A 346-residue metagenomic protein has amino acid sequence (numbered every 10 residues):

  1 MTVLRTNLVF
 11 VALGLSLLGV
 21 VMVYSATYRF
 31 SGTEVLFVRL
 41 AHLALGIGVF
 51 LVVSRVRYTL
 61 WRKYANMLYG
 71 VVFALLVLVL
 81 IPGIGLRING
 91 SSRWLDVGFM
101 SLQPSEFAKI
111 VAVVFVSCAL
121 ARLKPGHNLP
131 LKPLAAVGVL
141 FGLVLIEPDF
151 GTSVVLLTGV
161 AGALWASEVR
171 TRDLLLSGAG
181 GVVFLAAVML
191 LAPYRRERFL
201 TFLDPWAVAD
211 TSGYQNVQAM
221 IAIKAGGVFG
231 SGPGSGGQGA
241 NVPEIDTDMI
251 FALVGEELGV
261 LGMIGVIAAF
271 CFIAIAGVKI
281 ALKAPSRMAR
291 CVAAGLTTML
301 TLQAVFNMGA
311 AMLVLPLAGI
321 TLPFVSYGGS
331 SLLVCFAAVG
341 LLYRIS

Functional and structural regions predicted by a protein language model:
M1, N307-S346: A juxtamembrane structural motif centered on a specific transmembrane helix
M1-V9: Flexible extramembrane loops and terminal tails that flank transmembrane helices in small membrane-associated subunits
L8-S25, R29-Q215, A252-L313, A337-L341: Hydrophobic alpha-helical transmembrane segments of multi-pass inner membrane proteins, especially in bacterial systems
D149-V154, G230-S235, I245-T247, I264 (+2 more regions): Transmembrane helix boundary and interhelical junction motifs in multipass membrane proteins
I223, G227-L261, A281-A284, M288: Long extracytoplasmic/lumenal interhelical loops at the membrane interface of multi-pass membrane proteins
